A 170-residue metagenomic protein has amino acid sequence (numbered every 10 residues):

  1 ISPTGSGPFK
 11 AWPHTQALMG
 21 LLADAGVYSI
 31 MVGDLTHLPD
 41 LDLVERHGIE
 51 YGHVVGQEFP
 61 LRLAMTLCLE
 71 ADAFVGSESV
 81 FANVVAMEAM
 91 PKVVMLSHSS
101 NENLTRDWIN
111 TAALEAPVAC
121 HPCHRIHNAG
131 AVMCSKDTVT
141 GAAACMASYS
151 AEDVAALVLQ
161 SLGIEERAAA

Functional and structural regions predicted by a protein language model:
I1, S29-V32, L114, V158: Hydrophobic beta-strand residues in large extracellular and virion-surface proteins
I1-P8: Conserved donor-binding/catalytic core segment of Leloir-type glycosyltransferases
T4, H53-G56, A143-A144: Generic anion/oxyanion-binding catalytic loop in active/binding sites
P8, L61, A143-A147: Short acidic-aromatic active-site loops that bind/stabilize oxyanions
K10-E102: Donor-binding and catalytic core of enzymes assembling or modifying cell-surface/extracellular glycoconjugates
H47, A86-A170: Nucleotide-sugar donor-binding patch of glycosyltransferase catalytic domains
